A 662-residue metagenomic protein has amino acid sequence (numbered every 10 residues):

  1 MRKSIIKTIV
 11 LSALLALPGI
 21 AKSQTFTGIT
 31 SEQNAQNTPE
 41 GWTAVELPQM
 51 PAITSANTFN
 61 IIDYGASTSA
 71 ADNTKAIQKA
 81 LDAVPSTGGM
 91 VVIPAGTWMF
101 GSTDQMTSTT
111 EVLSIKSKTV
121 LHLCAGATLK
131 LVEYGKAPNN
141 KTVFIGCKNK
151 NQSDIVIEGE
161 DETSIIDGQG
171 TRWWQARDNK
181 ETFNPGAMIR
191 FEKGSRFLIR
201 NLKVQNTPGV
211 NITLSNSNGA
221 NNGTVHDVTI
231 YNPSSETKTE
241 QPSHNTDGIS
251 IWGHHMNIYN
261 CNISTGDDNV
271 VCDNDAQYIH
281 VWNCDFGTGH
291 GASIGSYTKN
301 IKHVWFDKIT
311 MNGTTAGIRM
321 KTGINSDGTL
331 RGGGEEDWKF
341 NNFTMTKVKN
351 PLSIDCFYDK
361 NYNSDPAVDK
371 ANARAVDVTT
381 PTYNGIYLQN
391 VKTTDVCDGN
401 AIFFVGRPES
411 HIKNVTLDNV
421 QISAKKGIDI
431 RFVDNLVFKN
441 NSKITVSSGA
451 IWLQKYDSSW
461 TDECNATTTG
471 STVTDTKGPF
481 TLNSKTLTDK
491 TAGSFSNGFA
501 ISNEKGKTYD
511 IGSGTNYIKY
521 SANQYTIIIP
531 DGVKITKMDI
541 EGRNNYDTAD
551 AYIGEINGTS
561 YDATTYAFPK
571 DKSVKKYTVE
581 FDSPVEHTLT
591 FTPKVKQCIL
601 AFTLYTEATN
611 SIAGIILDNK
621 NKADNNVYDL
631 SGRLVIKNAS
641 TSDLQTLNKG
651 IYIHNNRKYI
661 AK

Functional and structural regions predicted by a protein language model:
R2-S117, A127-R200, S215-N216, N221 (+7 more regions): Extracellular "leader-to-stem" segments immediately downstream of a signal peptide or signal-anchor in secreted/lumenal
S102-T103, L131-Y134, Q169-R172, R177 (+10 more regions): Short glycine/acidic-rich loop motifs that flank beta-strands on beta-rich extracellular proteins
A125-G126, S153-S164, S195-N206, G219-E236 (+9 more regions): Right-handed parallel beta-helix
G317-T472: Extracellular beta-rich repeat passengers
I511-G532, V574-T578: Short beta-strands within extracellular/lumenal beta-sheet-rich domains
N544-S560: Short, surface-exposed beta-strand/strand-loop-strand elements in extracellular ectodomains
T590-C598: Short beta-strand-plus-loop segments that form exposed binding edges in beta-rich domains
T609-K662: C-terminal outer-membrane/trafficking sorting elements
